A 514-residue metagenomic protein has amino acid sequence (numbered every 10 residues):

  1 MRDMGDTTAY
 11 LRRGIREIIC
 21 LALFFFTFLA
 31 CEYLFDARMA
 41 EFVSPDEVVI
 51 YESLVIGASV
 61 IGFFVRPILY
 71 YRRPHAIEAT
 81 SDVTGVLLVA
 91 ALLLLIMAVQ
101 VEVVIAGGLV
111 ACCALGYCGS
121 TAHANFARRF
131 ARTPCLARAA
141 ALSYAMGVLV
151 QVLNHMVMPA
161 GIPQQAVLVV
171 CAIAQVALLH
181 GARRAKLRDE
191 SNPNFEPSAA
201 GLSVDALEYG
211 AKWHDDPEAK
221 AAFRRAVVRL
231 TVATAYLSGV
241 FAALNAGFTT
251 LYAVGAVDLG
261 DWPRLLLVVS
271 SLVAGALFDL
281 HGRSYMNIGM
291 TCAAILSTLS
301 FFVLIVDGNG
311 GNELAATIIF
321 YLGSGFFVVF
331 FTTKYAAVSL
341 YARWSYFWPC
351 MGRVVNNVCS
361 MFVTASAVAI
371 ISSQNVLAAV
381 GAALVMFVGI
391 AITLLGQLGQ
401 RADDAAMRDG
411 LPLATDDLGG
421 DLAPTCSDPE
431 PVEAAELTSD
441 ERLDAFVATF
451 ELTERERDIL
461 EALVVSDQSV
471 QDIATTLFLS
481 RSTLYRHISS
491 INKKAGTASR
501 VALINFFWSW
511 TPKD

Functional and structural regions predicted by a protein language model:
M1-G5, R132-T133, V148-T234: Intracellular loop-helix junctions on the cytosolic face of multi-pass helical membrane proteins
D3-G57, R229-G255: Helix-loop boundary and gating motifs at the non-cytosolic
I56-P67, G147, L259-R283, N356-T364: Transmembrane alpha-helices of Major Facilitator/SLC transporters
E102-G119, G311-V328: Hydrophobic core of transmembrane alpha-helices in multi-pass small-molecule transporters, especially MFS/SLC-type
G116-F130, F326-A342: Intracellular juxtamembrane helix-capping segments at the cytosolic ends of symmetry-related transmembrane helices
A131-M158, F347-A367: Glycine-rich segments within core transmembrane alpha-helices of 12-TM secondary carriers
N287-F327: C-terminal transmembrane helical hairpin of 12-TM major facilitator-type secondary transporters
T415-R486, K494, N505-D514: Helix-turn-helix DNA-binding segment
